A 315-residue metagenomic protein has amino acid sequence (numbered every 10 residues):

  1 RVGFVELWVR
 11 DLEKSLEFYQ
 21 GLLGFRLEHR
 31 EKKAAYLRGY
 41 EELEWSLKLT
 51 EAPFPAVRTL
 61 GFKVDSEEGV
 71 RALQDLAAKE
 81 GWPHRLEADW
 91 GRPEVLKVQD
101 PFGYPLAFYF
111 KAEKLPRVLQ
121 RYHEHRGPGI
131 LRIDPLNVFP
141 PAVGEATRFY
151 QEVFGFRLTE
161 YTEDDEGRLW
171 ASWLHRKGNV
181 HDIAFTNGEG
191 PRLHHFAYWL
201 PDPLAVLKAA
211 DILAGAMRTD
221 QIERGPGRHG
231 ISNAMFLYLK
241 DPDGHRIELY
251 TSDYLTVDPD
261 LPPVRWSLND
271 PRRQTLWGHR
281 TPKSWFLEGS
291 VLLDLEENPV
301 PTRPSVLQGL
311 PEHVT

Functional and structural regions predicted by a protein language model:
R1-D75, K79-E80, R85, S290-T315: The feature marks the first
R1-E13, V57-F62, E113-G144, R157-T159 (+2 more regions): N-terminal beta-strand motif that seeds the catalytic metal site of vicinal oxygen chelate
V2-R10, E51-L76, E94-Q99, R132-P141 (+2 more regions): Vicinal oxygen chelate
G3-E44, E87-W90, K97, F139-V180: Core segments of cupin and vicinal oxygen chelate
E6, P128-T219, P304-V306: Surface-exposed interaction/gating patches
S15-Q20, A77, G103, A146-Q151 (+3 more regions): Conserved active-site tyrosine of GNAT-family acetyltransferases
F25-R58, Y104-A112, E160-H194, L200-P203 (+1 more regions): Conserved short beta-strand elements that form part of the metal-binding/catalytic scaffold of enzyme active sites
Q74-R132, S172-L174, M217-T315: Vicinal oxygen chelate
